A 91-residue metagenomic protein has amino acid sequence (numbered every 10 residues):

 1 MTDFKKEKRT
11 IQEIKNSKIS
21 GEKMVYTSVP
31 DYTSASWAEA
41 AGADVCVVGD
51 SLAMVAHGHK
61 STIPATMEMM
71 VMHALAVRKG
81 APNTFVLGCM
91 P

Functional and structural regions predicted by a protein language model:
M1-S28: N-terminal amphipathic alpha-helix/helix-capping segment at the start of soluble metabolic enzymes
F4-Q12, H59-M90: Alpha-helix-loop-beta-strand connector modules within alpha/beta enzyme cores
I14-N16, S36, A76: Short, flexible, glycine/charge-rich loop motifs used to bind or transfer phosphoryl groups or to couple energy/partner
S20-K23, A41-D44, A81-T84: Short coil/turn connectors at secondary-structure junctions
V25-V29, C46-V48, V86-M90: Hydrophobic faces of well-ordered beta-strands that scaffold small-molecule active sites in alpha/beta enzyme cores
D31, A38, V77: Conserved, mostly hydrophobic/aromatic
S34-A35, A41, V45-V71, M90-P91: Glycine-rich, proline-tolerant flexible connector loops at the mouths of alpha/beta enzymes
